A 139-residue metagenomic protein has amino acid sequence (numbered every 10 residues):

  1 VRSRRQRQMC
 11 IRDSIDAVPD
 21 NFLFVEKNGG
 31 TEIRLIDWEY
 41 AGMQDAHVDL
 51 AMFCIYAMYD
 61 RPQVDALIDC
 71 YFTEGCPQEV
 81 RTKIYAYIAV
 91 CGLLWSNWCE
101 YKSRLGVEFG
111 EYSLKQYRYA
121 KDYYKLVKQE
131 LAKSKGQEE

Functional and structural regions predicted by a protein language model:
V1-I11: Single conserved hydrophobic/aromatic residue that forms the stacking wall/gate of nucleotide- or nucleobase-binding
R12-I15, P19: Catalytic-loop of the protein kinase fold
F22-F24: Hydrophobic residue at the +6 position relative to the catalytic HRD Asp in the kinase catalytic loop
E26-E32: Short, solvent-exposed loop/turn segments that connect beta-strands within catalytic domains and beta-strand-rich
R34-D37: Pre-DFG segment of protein kinase catalytic domains
H47-C76, A89-V107: Active-site activation/catalytic loop segments of kinase-like enzymes and analogous catalytic loops in related
N97-E139: ATP/Mg2+ or Mg2+-diphosphate-binding catalytic cores that bind nucleotide phosphates or diphosphates via glycine-rich
